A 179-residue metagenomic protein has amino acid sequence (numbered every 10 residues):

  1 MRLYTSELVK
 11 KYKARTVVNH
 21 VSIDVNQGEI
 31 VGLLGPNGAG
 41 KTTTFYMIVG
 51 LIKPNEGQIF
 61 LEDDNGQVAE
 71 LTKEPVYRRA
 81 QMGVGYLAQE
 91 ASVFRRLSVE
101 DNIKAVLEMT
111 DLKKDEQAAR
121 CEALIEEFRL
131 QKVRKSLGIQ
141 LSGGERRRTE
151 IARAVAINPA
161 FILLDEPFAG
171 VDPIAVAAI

Functional and structural regions predicted by a protein language model:
L34-P36: The feature captures the beta-strand-to-loop junction immediately N-terminal to the Walker
V49: Helix-to-loop junction immediately C-terminal to a conserved catalytic motif
Q58-Q81: ABC ATPase NBD Q-loop/coupling interface
D115-V133: Conserved ABC ATPase "signature" region
L137-L141, E145: Conserved ABC ATPase signature
N158: Conserved catalytic motifs of ABC-family nucleotide-binding domains
I162-D165: Catalytic Walker B motif of ABC-type/P-loop ATPase nucleotide-binding domains
